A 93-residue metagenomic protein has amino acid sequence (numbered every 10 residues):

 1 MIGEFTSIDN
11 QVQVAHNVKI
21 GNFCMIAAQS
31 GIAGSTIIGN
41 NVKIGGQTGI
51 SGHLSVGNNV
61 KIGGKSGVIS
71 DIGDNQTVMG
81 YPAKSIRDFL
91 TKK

Functional and structural regions predicted by a protein language model:
M1-E4, D9-K93: Glycine-rich hexapeptide-repeat left-handed beta-helix
